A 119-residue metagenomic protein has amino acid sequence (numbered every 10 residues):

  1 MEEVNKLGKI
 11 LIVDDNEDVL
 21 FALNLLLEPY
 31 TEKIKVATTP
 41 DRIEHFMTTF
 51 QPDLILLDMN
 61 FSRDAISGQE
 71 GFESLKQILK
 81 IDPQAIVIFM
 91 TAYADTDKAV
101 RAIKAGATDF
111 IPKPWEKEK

Functional and structural regions predicted by a protein language model:
M1-L11, E17, K35, D41: Non-catalytic signal-transmission and effector/linker regions of two-component phosphorelay proteins
E17-T38: Two-component/phosphorelay signaling modules centered on CheY-like receiver
V36-L54: Acidic, metal-coordinating helix/loop segments flanking the phosphotransfer/catalytic sites of two-component signaling
H45, N60, D64-P83, R101: Short amphipathic alpha-helix used as the core "switch/output" element in two-component signaling
I81, Y93-A94, A105: Short, conserved "switch-loop" micro-motifs in signal-transduction and mechanochemical regulators
D97, P114-K119: C-terminal output helix
